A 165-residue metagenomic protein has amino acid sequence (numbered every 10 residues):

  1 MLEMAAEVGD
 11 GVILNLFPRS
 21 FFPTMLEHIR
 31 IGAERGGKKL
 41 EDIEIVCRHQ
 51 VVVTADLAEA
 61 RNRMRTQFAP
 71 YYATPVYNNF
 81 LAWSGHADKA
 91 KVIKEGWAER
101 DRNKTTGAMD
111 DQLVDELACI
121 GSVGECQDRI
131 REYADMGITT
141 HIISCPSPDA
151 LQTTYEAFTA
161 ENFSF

Functional and structural regions predicted by a protein language model:
M1-F165: Active-site-adjacent structural elements that line small-molecule/cofactor binding pockets in enzymes
